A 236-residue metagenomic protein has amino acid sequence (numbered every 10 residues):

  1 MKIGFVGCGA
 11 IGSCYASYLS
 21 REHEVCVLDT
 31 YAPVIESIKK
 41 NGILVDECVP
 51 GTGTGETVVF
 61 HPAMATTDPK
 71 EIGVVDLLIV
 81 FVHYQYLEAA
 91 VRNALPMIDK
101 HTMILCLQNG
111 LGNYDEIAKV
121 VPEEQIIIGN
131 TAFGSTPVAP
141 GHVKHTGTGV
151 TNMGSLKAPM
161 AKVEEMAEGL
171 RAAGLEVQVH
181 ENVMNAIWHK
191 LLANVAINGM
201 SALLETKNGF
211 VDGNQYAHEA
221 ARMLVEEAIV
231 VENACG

Functional and structural regions predicted by a protein language model:
M1, D76, G149: Nucleotide donor/acceptor-binding cores
M1-T52: NAD(P)+-binding Rossmann beta1-loop-alpha1 motif at the extreme N-terminus of oxidoreductases
D29, V49, T67-P69, Q108 (+4 more regions): Residues at the C-termini of beta-strands that transition into short coil/loop
A32-P33, Q85-Y86, G112, A161 (+1 more regions): Short alpha-helical
I43-A63, N194: N-terminal glycine-rich dinucleotide-binding loop that anchors FAD/FMN and/or NAD(P) in oxidoreductases
E56-H142: Rossmann-like NAD(P)(H) cofactor-binding subdomain of soluble oxidoreductases
M97, V120-Q125, G141-G236: Internal alpha-helical scaffold of NAD(P)-dependent oxidoreductase catalytic cores
